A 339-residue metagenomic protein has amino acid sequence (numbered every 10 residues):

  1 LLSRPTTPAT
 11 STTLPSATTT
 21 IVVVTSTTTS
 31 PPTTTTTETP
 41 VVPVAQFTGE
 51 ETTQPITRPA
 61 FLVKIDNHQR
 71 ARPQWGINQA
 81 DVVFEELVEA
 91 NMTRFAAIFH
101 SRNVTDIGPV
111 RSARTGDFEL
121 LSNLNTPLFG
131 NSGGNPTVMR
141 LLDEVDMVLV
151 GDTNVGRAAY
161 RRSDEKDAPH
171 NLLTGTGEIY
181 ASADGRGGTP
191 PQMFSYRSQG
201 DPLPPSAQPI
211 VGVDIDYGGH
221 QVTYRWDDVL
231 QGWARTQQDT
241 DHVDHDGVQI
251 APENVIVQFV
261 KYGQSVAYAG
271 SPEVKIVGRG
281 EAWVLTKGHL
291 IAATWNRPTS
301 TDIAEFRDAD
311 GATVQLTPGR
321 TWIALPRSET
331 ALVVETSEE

Functional and structural regions predicted by a protein language model:
R4-T7, F61: Structured catalytic/translocation cores of nucleotide/phosphate-coupled proteins
T6-P40: Extracellular mucin-like PTS domains
S11, E38-V82, E89-E339: A surface/extracellular/periplasmic glyco- and lipid-processing/surface-interacting theme
